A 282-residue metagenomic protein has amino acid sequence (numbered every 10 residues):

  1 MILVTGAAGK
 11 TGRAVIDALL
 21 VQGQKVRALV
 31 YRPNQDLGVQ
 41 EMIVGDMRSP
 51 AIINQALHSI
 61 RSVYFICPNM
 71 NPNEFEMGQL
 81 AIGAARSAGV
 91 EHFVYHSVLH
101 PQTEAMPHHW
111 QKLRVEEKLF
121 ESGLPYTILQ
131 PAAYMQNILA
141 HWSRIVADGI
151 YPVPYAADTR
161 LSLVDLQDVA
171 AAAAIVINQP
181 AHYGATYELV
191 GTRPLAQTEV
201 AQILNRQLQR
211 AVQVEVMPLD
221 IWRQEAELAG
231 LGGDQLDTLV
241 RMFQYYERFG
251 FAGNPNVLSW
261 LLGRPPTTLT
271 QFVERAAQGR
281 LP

Functional and structural regions predicted by a protein language model:
I2-P33, L37, R48-A51, Q55-R61 (+7 more regions): Oxidoreductase cofactor-interface core, primarily capturing Rossmann-like NAD(P)-dependent enzymes
A14, D220-P282: A hydrophobic C-terminal alpha-helical subdomain
E41: Acyl-donor (CoA/ACP) binding surface of acyl/acetyltransferases
V44-G45: Cofactor-binding loops of NAD(P)H-dependent oxidoreductases, dominated by short-chain dehydrogenase/reductases
